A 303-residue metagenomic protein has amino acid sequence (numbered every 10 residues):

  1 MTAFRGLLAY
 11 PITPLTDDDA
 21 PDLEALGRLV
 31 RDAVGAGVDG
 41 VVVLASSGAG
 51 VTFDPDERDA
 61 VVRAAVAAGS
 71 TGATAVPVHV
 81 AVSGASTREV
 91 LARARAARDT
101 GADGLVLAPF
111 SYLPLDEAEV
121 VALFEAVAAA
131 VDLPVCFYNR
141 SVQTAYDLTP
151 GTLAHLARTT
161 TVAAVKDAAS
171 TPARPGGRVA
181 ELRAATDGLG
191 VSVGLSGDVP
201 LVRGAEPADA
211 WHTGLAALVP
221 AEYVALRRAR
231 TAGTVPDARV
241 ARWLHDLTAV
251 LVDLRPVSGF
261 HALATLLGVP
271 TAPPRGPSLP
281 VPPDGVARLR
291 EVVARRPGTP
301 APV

Functional and structural regions predicted by a protein language model:
M1-T2, V303: Basic/polar N-terminal segments that are highly enriched at the extreme N-terminus, encompassing both cleavable
T2-D147: Active-site beta->alpha loop and helix N-cap motifs at the rims of alpha/beta catalytic domains
L8-I12, A36-V38, R203-V303: C-terminal alpha-helical cap/extension of soluble enzyme domains
L23-V30, P150, P283-V293: Short, amphipathic alpha-helical "lid/cap" segments that border enzyme active or binding sites
L26, R58, V62, V90 (+3 more regions): A general structural signal for well-ordered alpha-helical segments in protein cores
A36, A60, A64-G72, A96 (+8 more regions): Alpha-helical structural signal in soluble globular domains
A129, S141-L254: Catalytic alpha/beta core domains of metabolic enzymes, predominantly
